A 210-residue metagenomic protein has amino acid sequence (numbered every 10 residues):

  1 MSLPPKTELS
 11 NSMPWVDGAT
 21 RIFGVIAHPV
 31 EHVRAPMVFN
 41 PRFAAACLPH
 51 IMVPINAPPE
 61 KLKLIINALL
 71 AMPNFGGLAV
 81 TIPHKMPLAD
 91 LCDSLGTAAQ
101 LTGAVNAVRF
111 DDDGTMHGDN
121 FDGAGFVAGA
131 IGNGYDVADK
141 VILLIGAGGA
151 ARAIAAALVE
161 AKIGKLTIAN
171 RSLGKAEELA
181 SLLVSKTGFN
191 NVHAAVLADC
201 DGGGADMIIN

Functional and structural regions predicted by a protein language model:
L9, W15-N133: Phosphate/diphosphate ligand-binding glycine-rich loop within oxidoreductases
I22, V141, G164-L166: Residues at the starts of beta-strands that form the adenosine-phosphate
A27, N120-G123, A130, Y135-E160 (+1 more regions): Glycine-rich adenosine-cofactor-binding loop
A45-L48, A99, K162, V184-F189: Short helix-capping segments at alpha-helix termini
A79, I208-I209: N-terminal Rossmann-like NAD(P) cofactor-binding module of classical short-chain dehydrogenase/reductase
L143, A205-I208: Short SAM/SAH-binding signature in class I
A161-K186: NAD(P)-binding Rossmann-fold cofactor-contacting core
T187-A205: Short acidic low-complexity segments
